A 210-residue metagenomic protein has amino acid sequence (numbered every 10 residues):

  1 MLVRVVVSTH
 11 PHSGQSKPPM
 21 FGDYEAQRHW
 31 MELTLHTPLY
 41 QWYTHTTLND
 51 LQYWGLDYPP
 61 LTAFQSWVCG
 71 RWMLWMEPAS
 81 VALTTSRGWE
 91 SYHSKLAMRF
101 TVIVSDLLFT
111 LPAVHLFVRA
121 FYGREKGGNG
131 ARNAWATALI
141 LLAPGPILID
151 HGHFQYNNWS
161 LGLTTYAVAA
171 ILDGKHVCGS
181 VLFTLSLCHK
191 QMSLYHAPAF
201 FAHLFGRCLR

Functional and structural regions predicted by a protein language model:
M1-W54, G70, M76, M98-A113 (+1 more regions): Transmembrane signal-anchor helices characteristic of membrane glycosylation enzymes that use polyprenol
G88, Y92-K126: Transmembrane-helix motifs of polytopic, lipid-linked glycan transferases
F121, K126, T164-C178, L204-C208: Membrane-interface transmembrane helices that cradle and orient dolichyl/undecaprenyl
R132-G145: Transmembrane and membrane-interface helices of multi-pass, inner-membrane envelope-modifying transferases
L142, L185-M192: Transmembrane helix irregularities
H151-N157: Short acidic/glycine- and proline-prone juxtamembrane loop motifs at membrane-interface regions of multi-pass membrane
W159-T165, L194: Hydrophobic core segments of transmembrane alpha-helices in multi-pass, intramembrane catalytic enzymes
Y195-R210: Perimembrane helix-loop-helix junctions
